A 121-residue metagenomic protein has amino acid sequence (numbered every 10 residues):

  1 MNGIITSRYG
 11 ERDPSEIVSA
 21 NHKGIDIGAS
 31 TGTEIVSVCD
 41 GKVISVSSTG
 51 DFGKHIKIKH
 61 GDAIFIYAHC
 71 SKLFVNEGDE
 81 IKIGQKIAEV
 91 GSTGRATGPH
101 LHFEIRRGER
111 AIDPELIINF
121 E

Functional and structural regions predicted by a protein language model:
M1-K54, I83: Surface-exposed, glycine-biased beta-strand/turn segments
I5, K54-H60, E77-E121: Conserved, short, structured surface segments that act as functional micro-motifs
S7, A29, S45, H69-K72 (+1 more regions): A residue-level detector for short acidic-glycine micro-motifs
P14, G32, V75-G78, I117: Short capping/connector residues at structural and topological boundaries
A20-K23, S37-E77, P99-H100, E104: Zn2+-dependent peptidoglycan hydrolase active-site motif and core
A29-T31, S71-K72, R107, F120: Non-catalytic surface loops within mature trypsin-like serine protease
T33, A63-I64, R110: Short acidic/polar mixed-charge low-complexity motifs
